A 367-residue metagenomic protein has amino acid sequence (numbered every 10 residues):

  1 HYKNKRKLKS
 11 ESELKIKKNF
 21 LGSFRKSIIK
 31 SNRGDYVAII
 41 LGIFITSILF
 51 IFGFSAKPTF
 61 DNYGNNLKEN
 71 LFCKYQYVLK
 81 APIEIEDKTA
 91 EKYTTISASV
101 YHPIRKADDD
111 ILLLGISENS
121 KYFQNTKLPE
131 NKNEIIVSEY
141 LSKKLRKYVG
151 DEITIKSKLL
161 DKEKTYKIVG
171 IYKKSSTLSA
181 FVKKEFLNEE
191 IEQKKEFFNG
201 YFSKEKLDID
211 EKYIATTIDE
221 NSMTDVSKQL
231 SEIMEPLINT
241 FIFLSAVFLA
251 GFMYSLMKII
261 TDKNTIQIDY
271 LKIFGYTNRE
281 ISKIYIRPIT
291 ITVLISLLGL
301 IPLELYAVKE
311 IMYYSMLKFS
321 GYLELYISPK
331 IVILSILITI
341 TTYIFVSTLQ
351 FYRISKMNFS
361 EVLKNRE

Functional and structural regions predicted by a protein language model:
H1-L41, L49, S315-I331, L349-E367: Feature of multi-pass inner-membrane transport and sensor proteins that recognizes transmembrane helices together
K17-K144, D151, I155-S157: Juxtamembrane segments of multi-pass membrane proteins
R33-P58, S231-D269, R279, I289-Y306 (+1 more regions): Hydrophobic alpha-helical transmembrane segments of multi-pass inner-membrane transport and secretion
F60-L67, D210-G251, I259-K263, Y270 (+2 more regions): Peri-transmembrane interface segments
L71, I171-E205: Small-residue transmembrane helix packing/gating motifs
K283, L294-E361: Short helix-loop junctions at transmembrane helix boundaries
